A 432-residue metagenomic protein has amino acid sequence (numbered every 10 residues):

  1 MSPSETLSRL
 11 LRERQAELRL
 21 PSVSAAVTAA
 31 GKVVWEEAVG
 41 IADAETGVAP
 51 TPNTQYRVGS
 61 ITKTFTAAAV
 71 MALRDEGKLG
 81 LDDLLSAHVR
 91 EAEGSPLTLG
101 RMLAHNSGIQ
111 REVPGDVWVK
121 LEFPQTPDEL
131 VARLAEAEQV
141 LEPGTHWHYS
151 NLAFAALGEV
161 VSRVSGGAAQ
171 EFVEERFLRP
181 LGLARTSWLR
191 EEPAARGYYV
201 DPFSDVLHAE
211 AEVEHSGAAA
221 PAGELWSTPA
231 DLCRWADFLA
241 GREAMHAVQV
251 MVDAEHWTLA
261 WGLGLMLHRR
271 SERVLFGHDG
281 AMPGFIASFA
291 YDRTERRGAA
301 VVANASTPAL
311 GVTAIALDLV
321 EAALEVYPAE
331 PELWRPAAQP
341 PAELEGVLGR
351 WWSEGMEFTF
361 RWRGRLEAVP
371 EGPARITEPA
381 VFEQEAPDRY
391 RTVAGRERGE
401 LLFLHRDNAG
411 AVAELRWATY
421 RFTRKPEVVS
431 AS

Functional and structural regions predicted by a protein language model:
S2-V58, K78-D83, A87, A135-A137: Short, conserved catalytic-motif segment at the N-terminal edge
P21-V23, Y56, A168, I286-A287 (+1 more regions): Short loop/turn microsegments at loop-to-beta-strand junctions
K32, V39, D43, S95-P283 (+2 more regions): Short, surface-exposed loop or secondary-structure junction motifs that flank catalytic or metal-binding residues
I41-A44, S306-P308, Y420-R421: A short acidic/small-residue loop/turn micro-motif
L81-G94, L181: Short, glycine/proline-biased beta-turn/loop segments that scaffold the active-site neighborhood
S288-Y291, E295-A305, A413-W417: Short, well-ordered beta-strand elements
L310, A314-S432: Peripheral terminal and inter-domain segments
